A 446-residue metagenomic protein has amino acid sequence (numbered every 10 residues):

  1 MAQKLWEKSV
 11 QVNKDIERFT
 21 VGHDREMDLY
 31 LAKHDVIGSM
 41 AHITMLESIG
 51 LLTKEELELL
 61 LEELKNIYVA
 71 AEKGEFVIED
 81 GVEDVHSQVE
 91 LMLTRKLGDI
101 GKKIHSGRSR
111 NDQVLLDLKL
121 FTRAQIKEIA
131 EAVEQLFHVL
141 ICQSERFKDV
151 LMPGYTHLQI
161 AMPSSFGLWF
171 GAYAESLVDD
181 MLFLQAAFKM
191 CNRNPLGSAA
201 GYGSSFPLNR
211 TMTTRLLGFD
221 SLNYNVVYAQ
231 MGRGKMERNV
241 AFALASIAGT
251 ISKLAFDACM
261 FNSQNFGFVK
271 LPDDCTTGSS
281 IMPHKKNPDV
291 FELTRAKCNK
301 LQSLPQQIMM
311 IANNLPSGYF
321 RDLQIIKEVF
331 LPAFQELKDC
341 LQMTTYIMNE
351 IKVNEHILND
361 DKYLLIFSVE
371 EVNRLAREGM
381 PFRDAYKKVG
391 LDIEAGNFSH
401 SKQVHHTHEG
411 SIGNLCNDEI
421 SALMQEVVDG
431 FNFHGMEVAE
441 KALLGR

Functional and structural regions predicted by a protein language model:
M1-G203, L208-T214, S221, T277-G278 (+3 more regions): A helix-coil-helix interface module used to build multimeric assemblies and to scaffold catalytic/cofactor sites
A2-G38, D99-I100, G267, M282-R446: Glycine-rich cofactor/substrate-binding loops
H42, E63, I67-A70, M92 (+13 more regions): Generic, well-ordered alpha-helical scaffold segments in large soluble proteins
L60-L61, L217, N262, D273-C275 (+2 more regions): A general structural motif at alpha-helix termini
H105, R110-Q113, H157-S164, L168 (+8 more regions): Alpha-helix capping and helix-loop boundary segments enriched in small/acidic/polar residues
K119, R123-A130, E134, I141 (+10 more regions): Short amphipathic alpha-helical segments with heptad-repeat character
R146, F183-A186, M190, F219-V226 (+6 more regions): Conserved helix-loop functional segments at active or binding sites
L217-P305: Acidic, glycine-rich loop-and-beta core segments that form the ion-binding/anion-interacting portion of active sites
